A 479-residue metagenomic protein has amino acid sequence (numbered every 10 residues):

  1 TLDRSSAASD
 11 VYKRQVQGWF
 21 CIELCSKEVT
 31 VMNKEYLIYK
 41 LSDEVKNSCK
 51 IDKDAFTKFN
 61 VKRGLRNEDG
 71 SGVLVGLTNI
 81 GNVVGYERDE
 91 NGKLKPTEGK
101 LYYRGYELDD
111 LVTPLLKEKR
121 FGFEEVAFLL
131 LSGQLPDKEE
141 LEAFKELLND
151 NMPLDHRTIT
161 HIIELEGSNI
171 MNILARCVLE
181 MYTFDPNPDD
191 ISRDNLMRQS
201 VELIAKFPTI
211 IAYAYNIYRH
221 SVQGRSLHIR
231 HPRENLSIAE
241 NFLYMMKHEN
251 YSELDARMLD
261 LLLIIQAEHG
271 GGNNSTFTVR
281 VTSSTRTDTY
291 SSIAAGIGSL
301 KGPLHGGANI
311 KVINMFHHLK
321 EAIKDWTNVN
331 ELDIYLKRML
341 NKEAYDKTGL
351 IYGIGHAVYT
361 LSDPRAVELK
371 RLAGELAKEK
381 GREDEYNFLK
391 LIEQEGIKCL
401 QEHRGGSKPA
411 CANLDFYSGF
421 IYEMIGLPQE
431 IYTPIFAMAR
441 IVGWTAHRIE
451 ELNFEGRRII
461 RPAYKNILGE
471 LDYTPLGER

Functional and structural regions predicted by a protein language model:
T1-Q15: Single conserved hydrophobic/aromatic residue that forms the stacking wall/gate of nucleotide- or nucleobase-binding
V31-R479: Non-transmembrane, aqueous-exposed alpha-helical and coiled segments at domain scale
